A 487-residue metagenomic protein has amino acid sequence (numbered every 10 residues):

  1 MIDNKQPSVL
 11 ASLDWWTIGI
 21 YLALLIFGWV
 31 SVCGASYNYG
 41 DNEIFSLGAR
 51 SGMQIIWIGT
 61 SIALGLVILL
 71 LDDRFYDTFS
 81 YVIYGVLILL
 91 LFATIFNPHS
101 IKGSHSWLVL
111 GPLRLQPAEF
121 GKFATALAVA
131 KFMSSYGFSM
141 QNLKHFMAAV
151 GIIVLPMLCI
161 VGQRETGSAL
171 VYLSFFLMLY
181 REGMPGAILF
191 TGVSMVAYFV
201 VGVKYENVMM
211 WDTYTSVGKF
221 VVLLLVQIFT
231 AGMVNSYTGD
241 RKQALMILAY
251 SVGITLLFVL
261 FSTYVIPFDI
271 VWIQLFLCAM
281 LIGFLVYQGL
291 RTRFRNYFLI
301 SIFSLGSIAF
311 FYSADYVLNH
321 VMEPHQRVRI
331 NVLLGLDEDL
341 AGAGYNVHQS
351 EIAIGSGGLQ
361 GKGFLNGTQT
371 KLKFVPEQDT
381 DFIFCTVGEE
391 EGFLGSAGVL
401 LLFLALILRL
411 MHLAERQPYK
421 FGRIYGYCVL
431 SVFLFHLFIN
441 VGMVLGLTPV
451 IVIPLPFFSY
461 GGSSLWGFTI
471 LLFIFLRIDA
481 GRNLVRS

Functional and structural regions predicted by a protein language model:
M1-A11: Short, Lys/Arg-rich, polar N-terminal cytosolic tail immediately upstream of the first transmembrane signal-anchor
V9-A11, F146, L372-V375, Q417-P418: Helix-boundary and loop/linker segments of multi-pass membrane transporters
L13-A23, Y81-L87, I352-K362: Alpha-helical transmembrane segments of integral membrane proteins, especially early/N-terminal helices
L22-S31, G40, I44-A341, C385-M443 (+2 more regions): Hydrophobic alpha-helical transmembrane segments of multi-pass inner membrane proteins, especially in bacterial systems
E165-L170, G361-G367, Q378-T380, I451 (+2 more regions): Transmembrane helix boundary and interhelical junction motifs in multipass membrane proteins
I228-G232, G446-N483, S487: Transmembrane alpha-helices of multi-pass inner-membrane enzymes
E351-I354, G358-E391: Long extracytoplasmic/lumenal interhelical loops at the membrane interface of multi-pass membrane proteins
